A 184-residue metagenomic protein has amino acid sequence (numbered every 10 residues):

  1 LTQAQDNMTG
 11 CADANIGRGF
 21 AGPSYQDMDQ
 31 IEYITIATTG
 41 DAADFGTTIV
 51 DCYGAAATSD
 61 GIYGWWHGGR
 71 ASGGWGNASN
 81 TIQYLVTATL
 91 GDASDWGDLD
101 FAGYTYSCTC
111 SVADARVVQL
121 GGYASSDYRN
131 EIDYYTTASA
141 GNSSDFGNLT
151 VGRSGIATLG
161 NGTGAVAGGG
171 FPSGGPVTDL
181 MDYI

Functional and structural regions predicted by a protein language model:
L1-I184: Polar, enzyme-active/binding microenvironments
